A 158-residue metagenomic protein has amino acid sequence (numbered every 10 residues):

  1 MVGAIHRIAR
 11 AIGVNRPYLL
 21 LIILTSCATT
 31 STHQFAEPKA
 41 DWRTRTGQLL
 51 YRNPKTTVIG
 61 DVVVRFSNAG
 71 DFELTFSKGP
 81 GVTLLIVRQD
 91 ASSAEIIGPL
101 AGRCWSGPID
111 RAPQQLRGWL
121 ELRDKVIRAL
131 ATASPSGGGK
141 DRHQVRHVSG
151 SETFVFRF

Functional and structural regions predicted by a protein language model:
G3, A9, N15-Y18: Short, low-complexity intrinsically disordered segments enriched in A/P/G/S/L with frequent Arg, especially at protein
P17-S26: Bacterial N-terminal signal peptides
T25-R43: Bacterial Sec signal peptide processing site at the extreme N-terminus
A40-W42, F66-D71, R88-S93, G138-R142 (+1 more regions): Short, solvent-exposed coil/turn segments at beta-strand boundaries
W42-L84: Post-signal-peptide N-terminal segment of Sec-exported extracytoplasmic proteins
K55-T57, P80, L100-G102, S149-T153: Glycine-centered tight beta-turn/hairpin loop motif at sheet-sheet or coil-to-beta transitions
D71-L122: An acidic-aromatic
R103-F158: C-terminal low-complexity, charged extensions that often adopt amphipathic alpha-helices
